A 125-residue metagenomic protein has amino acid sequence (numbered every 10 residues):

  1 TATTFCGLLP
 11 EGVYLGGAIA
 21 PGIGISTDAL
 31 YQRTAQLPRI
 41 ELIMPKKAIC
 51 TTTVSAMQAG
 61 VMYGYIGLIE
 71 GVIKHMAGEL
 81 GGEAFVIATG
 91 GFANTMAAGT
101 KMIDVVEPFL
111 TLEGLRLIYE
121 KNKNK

Functional and structural regions predicted by a protein language model:
T1-Y14, L30, L115: Gly/Thr-rich phosphate-binding beta-strand-loop-beta motif of the actin/hexokinase/Hsp70
A2-T4, G22-I25, N94: Short, catalytically relevant binding-site loops at active-site mouths
L9, P21, Q36-L37: C-terminal nuclease/phosphodiesterase catalytic domains that cleave nucleic-acid phosphodiester bonds
G16-A20: A mobile, often basic/glycine-rich helix-loop segment that functions as the active-site lid/recognition loop
S26-K125: ATP-binding/phosphotransfer module of carbohydrate and carboxylate kinases, centering on a glycine-rich
